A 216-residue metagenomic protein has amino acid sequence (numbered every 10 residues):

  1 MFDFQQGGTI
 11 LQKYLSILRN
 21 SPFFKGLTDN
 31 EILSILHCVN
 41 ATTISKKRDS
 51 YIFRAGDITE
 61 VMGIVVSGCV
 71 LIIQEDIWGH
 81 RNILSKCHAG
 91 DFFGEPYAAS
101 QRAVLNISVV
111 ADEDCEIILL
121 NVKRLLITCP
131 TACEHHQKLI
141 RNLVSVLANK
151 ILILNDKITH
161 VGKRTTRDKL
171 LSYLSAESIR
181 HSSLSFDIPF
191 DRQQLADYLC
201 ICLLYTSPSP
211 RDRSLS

Functional and structural regions predicted by a protein language model:
M1-Y14, E31-I32, P96-Y97, L143-K150 (+2 more regions): Long cytosolic regulatory regions associated with cyclic-nucleotide signaling
F2-Y51, Y97-S100: Cyclic nucleotide-binding regulatory module and flanking cytosolic helices
C38-V39, I83-R141: Cyclic-nucleotide recognition modules
T43-I44, E60-V66, I83-S85, V109: His/acidic/aromatic-lined binding-pocket segments of jelly-roll/cupin-type domains and related regulatory beta-sandwich
Y51-D57: Short phosphate-coordinating micro-motif centered on Lys-Gly-acidic
E60-I73, G90: Glycine- and acidic-residue-biased ligand/ion/polar-headgroup-sensing regions
N106-I107, I127-E134, I153-G162, R180-S183: Short helix-to-loop capping/linker segments positioned immediately adjacent to catalytic or ligand/cofactor-binding
T166-K169, Y173-S216: Phosphate-/nucleic-acid-contacting segments
